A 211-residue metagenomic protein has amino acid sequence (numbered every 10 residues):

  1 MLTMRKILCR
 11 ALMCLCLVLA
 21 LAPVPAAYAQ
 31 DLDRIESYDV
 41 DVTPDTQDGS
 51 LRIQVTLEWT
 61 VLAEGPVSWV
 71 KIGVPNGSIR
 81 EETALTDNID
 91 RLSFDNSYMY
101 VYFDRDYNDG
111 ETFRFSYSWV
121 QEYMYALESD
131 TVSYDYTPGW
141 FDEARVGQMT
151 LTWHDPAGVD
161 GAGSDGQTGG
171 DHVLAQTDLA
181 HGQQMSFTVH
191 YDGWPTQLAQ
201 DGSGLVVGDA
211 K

Functional and structural regions predicted by a protein language model:
M1, L21-V24: Selective for proline/serine-rich intrinsically disordered segments in cytosolic/nuclear regulatory regions
M1-I7: N-terminal secretory signal peptides that target proteins for export/translocation
A11-A22: Bacterial N-terminal signal peptides
P25-K211: Lumenal/extracellular ectodomains and adaptor appendage modules of the eukaryotic vesicle/secretory system
